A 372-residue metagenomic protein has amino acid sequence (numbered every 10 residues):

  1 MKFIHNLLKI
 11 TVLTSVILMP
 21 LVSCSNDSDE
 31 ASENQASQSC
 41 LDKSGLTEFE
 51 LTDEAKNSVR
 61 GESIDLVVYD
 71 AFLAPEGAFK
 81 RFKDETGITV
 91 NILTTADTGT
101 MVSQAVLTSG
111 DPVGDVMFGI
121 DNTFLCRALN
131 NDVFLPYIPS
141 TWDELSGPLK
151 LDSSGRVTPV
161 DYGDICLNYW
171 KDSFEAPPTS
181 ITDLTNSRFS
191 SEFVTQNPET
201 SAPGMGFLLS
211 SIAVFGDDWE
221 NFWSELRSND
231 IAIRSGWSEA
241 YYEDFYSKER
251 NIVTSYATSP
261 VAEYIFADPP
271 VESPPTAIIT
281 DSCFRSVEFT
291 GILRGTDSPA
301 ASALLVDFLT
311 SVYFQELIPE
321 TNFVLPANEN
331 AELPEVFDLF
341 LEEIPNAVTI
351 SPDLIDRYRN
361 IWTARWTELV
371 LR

Functional and structural regions predicted by a protein language model:
P20-S23: C-terminal motif of bacterial Sec signal peptides marking the signal peptidase cleavage site
S25-S28: Bacterial signal peptide processing site
F49-R60, D65-T89: Short, polar/charged alpha-helical segment
G61-G77, A96-T100, V106, P112-R250 (+1 more regions): Extracytoplasmic ligand-binding site segments that recognize negatively charged/polar headgroups
N168-S173, I212, S286-A301, L317-T321: A bilobed periplasmic-binding-protein/Venus flytrap-type ligand-binding module shared by bacterial periplasmic
S191-T200, F308-E332: Periplasmic-binding protein-like
S235-G295, E329-L339: Extracytoplasmic/periplasmic substrate-binding proteins
E335-R372: Extracellular/periplasmic bilobal clamshell ligand-binding domains
